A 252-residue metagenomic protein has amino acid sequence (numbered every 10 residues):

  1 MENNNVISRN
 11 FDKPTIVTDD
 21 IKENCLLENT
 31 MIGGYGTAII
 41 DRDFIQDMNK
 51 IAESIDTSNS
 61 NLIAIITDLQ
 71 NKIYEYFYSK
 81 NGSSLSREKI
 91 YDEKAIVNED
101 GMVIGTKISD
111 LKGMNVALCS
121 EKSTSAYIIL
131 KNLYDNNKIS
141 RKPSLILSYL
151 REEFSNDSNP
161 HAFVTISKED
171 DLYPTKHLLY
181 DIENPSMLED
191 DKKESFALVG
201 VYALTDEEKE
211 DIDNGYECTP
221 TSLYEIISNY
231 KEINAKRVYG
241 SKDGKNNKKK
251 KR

Functional and structural regions predicted by a protein language model:
M1-L27: Intrinsically disordered, low-complexity N-terminal segments that are enriched in acidic
M1-R9, G33, R237-R252: Non-Sec secretion/translocation targeting segments of pathogen effectors
I32-S109: Secondary-structure boundary elements
I39-L69, L133-K142, V164-D170, K236-K248: Gram-negative host-targeted secretion-system effectors, predominantly Type III and Type IV, recognized via long
N49-A52, Q70, K209, I227 (+1 more regions): Residue-level detector of alpha-helical secondary structure
I65-L69, K112-L130: Active-site nucleophilic cysteine motif
E121-E217: Hydrophobic/aromatic-rich core segments of domains that either
I212-S241: Low-complexity, Gly/Ser/Thr/Pro-rich intrinsically disordered linker/tail segments
